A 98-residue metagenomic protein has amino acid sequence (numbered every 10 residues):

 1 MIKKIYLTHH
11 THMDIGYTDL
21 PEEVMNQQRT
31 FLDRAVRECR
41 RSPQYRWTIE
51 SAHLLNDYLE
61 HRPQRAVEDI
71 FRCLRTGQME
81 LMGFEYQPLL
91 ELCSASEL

Functional and structural regions predicted by a protein language model:
M1-L98: Carbohydrate-active enzymes and regulators
